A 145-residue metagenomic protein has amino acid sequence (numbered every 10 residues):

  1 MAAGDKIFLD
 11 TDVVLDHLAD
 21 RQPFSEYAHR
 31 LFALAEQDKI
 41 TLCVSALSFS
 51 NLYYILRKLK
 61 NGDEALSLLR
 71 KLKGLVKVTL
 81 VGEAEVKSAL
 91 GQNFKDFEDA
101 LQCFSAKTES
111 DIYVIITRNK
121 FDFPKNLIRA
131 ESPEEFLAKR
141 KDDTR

Functional and structural regions predicted by a protein language model:
M1-V44, R57-E64, K125, E131 (+1 more regions): Short, well-structured N-terminal submotif of metal-dependent ribonuclease cores
K6, H29-D96, A100, F104-E109: PIN-domain endoribonuclease scaffold, especially VapC-family toxins
D12, E83, I116-R118: Short beta-strands and strand-loop turn motifs
D99-D142: Acidic, metal-binding active-site segment of PIN/NYN-like and related structure-specific nucleases
